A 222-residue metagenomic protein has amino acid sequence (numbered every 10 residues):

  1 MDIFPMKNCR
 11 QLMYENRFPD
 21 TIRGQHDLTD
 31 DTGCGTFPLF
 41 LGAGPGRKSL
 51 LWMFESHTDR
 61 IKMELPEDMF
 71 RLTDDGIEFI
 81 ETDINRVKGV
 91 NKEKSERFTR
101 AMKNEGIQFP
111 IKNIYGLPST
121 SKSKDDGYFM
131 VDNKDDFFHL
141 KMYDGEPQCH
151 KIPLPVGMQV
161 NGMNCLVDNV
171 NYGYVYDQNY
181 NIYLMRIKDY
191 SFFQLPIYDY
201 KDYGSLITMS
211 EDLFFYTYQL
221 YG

Functional and structural regions predicted by a protein language model:
D2-P66, G106-D125, V156-N171, L195-Y216: Repeated scaffold domains used in trafficking and secretory/extracellular systems, primarily beta-propellers
T29-P38, L51, R60-E64, D68-M102: Compositionally biased, flexible interaction segments
I61-M63, M69-L72, F129-D132, Y174-D177 (+1 more regions): Conserved beta-strand element within WD40/beta-propeller blades
L65, T73-D74, K124, N133-K134 (+3 more regions): Short loop/turn segments that connect beta-strands within the blades of beta-propeller domains, predominantly WD40
D74-N91, D135-K141, N179-F193, Y221-G222: Structural motif
E81-K88, N113-H139: Solenoidal tandem-repeat scaffolds enriched in leucines and small polar residues
K88-K103, Q148-V156, R186-I187, F193-K201: Beta-propeller fold detector
V131, L140, Y176, K201 (+1 more regions): Extended, hydrophilic extramembrane loops/domains of integral membrane proteins
